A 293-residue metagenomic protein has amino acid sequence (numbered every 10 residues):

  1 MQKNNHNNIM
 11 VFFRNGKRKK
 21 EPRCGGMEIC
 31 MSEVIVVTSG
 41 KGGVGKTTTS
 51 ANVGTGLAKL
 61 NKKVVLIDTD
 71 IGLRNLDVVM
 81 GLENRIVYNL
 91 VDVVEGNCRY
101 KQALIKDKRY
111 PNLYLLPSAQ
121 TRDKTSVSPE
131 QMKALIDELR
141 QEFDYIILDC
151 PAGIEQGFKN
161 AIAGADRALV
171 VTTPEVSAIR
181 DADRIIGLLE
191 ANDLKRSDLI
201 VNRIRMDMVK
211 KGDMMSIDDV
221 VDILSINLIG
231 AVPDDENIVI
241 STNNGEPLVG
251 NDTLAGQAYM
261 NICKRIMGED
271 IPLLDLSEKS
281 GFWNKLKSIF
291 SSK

Functional and structural regions predicted by a protein language model:
Q2-E21, G26-E28, A191-K293: C-terminal lobe/tail of nucleotide-utilizing enzymes
Q2-V44, T48, A58, K62 (+1 more regions): Extreme N-terminal, non-catalytic leader segments that precede Walker-type/kinase nucleotide-binding cores
V34-C98: Walker A/P-loop NTP-binding active-site region of P-loop NTPases, recognizing the glycine-rich GxxxxGKT/S
S39, D68, P117-Q120, C150 (+2 more regions): Flexible glycine-/small-residue-rich
T47-N52, I179, D183, M214 (+1 more regions): Short amphipathic alpha-helical segment that frequently serves as the phosphate-/nucleotide-binding helix
K63-V65, N112, D144, S197: The start of beta-strands in P-loop NTPase/AAA+ ATPase cores
T69-Q141, T242-N244, V249: P-loop/Walker-type NTP enzyme "switch/lid" segment
E130-A134, E138-Q141, Y145, C150-I240: Conserved catalytic-core segment of NTP-binding enzymes
